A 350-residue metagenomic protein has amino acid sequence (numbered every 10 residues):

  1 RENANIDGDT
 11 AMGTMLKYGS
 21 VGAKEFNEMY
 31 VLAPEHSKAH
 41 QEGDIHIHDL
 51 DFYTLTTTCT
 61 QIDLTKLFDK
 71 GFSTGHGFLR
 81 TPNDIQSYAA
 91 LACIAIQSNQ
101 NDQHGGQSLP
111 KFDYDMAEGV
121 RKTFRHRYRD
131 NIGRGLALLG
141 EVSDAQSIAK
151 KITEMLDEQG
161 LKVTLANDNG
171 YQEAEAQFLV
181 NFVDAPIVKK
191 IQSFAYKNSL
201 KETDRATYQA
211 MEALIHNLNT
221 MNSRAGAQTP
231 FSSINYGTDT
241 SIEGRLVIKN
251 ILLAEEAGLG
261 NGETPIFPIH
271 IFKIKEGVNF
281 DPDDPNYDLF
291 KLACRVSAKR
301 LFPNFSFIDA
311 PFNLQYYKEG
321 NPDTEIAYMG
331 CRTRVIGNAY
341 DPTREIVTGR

Functional and structural regions predicted by a protein language model:
R1-R350: Conserved catalytic cores of very large enzyme subunits
